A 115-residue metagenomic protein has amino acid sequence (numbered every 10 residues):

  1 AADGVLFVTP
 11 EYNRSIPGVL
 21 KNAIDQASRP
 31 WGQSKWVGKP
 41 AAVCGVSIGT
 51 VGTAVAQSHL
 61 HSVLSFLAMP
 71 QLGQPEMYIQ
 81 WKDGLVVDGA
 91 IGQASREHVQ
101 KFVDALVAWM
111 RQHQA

Functional and structural regions predicted by a protein language model:
A1-A68: Helix-loop-strand module that forms the ligand-binding subsite of alpha/beta enzymes
P70-A115: Glycine-rich phosphate/pyrophosphate-binding loop and the adjoining helix
